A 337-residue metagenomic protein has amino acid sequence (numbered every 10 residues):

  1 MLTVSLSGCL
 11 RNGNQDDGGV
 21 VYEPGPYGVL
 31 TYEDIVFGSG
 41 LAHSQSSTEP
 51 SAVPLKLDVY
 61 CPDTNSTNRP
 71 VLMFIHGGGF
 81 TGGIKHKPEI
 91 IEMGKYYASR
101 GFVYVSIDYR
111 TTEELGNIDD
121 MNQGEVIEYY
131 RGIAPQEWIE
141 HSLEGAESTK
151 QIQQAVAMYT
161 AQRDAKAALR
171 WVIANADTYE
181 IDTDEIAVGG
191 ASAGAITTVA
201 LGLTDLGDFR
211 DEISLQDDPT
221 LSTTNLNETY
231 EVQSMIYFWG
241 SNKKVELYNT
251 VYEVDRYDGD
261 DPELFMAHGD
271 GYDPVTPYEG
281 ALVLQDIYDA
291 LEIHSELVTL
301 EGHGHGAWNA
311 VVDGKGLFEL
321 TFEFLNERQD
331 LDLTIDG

Functional and structural regions predicted by a protein language model:
M1-D17, V29: Secretory targeting signatures
D17-T67: N-terminal cap/lid segment of alpha/beta-hydrolase-fold proteins
T67, G124-G189, D208: Gly/Ser-rich "nucleophile elbow"/oxyanion-hole loop immediately N-terminal to the catalytic nucleophile in hydrolases
N68-G79: Short beta-strand element of the alpha/beta-hydrolase
H86-S106: Short amphipathic alpha-helix adjacent to the substrate-entry channel of hydrolases
T160-V251: Primarily recognizes the serine-hydrolase "nucleophile elbow" in alpha/beta-hydrolase and SGNH/GDSL folds
D260, F265-G269: Short beta-strand/loop motif that positions the catalytic acidic residue of the alpha/beta-hydrolase fold
L282-Q285, D289-G337: C-terminal catalytic histidine-bearing segment of alpha/beta-hydrolase fold enzymes
